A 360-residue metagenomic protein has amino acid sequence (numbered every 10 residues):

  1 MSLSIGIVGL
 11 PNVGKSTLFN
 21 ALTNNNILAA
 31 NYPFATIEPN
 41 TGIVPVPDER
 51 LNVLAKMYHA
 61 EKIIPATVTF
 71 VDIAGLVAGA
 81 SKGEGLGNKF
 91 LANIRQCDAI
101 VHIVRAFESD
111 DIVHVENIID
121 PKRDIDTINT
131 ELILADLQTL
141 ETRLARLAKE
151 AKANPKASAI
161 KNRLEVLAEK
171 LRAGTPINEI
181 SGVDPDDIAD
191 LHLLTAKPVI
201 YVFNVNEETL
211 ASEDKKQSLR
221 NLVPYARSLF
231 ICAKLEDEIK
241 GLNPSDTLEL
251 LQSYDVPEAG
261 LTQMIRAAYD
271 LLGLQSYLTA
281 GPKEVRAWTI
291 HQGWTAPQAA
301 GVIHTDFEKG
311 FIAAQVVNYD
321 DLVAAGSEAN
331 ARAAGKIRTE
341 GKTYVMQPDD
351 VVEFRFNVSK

Functional and structural regions predicted by a protein language model:
M1-E84, N88-D111: Conserved G1/Walker A P-loop phosphate-binding module
S2-V8, V13, F19, R146-V345 (+2 more regions): C-terminal-of-GTPase-core extension/linker across diverse P-loop GTPases
L22-Y32, P39-T41, V46-E49, V53 (+15 more regions): Residue-level signal for pocket-adjacent positions within structured domains
N24, K56, A92, Q96 (+5 more regions): Short, intrinsically disordered, mixed-charge
F34, D48-L51, I64-F70, E84-D98 (+8 more regions): Amphipathic alpha-helical transducer elements in NTP-driven molecular machines
T36, L86-G87, N117-D120, Q217-R220: Glycine-rich, phosphate-binding/catalytic loops in enzymes
G42-P47, A74-E84, R95-K156, K170-D184 (+1 more regions): Conserved Switch II/interswitch segment of TRAFAC-class P-loop GTPases
Q96, Q347-P348: Short, flexible surface segments
